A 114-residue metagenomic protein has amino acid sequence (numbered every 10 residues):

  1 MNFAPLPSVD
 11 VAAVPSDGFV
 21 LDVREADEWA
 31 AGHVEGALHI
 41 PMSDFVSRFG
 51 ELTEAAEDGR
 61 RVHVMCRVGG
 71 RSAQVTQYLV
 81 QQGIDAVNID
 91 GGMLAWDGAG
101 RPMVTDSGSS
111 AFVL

Functional and structural regions predicted by a protein language model:
M1-F19, E25-R61, G70-L114: Rhodanese-like catalytic fold shared by cysteine-dependent sulfurtransferases and DSP/PTP-type phosphatases
M65: Short, surface-exposed ligand- or partner-binding patches at beta-edge/loop junctions that are enriched in aromatics
